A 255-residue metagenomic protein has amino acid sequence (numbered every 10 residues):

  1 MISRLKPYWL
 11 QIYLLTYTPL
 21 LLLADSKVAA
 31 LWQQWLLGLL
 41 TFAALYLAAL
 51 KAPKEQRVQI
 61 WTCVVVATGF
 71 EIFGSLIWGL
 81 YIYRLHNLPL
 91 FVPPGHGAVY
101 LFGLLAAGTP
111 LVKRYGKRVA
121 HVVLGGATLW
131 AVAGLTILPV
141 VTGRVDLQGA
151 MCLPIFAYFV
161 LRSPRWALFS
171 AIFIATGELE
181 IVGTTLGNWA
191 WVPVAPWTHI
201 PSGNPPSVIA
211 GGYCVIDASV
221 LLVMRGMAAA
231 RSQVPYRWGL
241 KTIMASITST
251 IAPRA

Functional and structural regions predicted by a protein language model:
M1-A255: Aromatic-rich, lipid-facing transmembrane alpha helices and their immediate juxtamembrane interface loops in integral
